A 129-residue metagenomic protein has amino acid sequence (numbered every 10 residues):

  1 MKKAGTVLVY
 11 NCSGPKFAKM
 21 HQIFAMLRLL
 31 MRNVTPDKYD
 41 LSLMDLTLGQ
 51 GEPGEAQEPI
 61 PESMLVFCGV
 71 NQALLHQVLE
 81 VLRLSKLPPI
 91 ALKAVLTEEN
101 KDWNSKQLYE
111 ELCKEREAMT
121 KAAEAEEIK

Functional and structural regions predicted by a protein language model:
M1-L48, A123-E127: N-terminal, charge-rich interaction modules
Y10, M64, C68-G69, A94-E98: Short, charged/polar micro-motifs that form catalytic or ligand-binding hotspots
S13-K16, N71-L74, E98-W103: Gly/Ser/Thr-rich loops at beta-strand to alpha-helix junctions that form or flank small-molecule/cofactor-binding
R32, I90, R116-T120, E124: Residue-level signal for secondary-structure boundary elements
K38-V66: Short, intrinsically disordered low-complexity segments
G51-P59, E110-T120: A polyampholytic, Gly/Pro-enriched intrinsically disordered region
E55-I90: Mid-chain, well-packed structural core segment of small domains
L79-E115: Ser/Thr/Gly-rich flexible loops in soluble cytosolic domains mediating phosphotransfer, phosphorylation
